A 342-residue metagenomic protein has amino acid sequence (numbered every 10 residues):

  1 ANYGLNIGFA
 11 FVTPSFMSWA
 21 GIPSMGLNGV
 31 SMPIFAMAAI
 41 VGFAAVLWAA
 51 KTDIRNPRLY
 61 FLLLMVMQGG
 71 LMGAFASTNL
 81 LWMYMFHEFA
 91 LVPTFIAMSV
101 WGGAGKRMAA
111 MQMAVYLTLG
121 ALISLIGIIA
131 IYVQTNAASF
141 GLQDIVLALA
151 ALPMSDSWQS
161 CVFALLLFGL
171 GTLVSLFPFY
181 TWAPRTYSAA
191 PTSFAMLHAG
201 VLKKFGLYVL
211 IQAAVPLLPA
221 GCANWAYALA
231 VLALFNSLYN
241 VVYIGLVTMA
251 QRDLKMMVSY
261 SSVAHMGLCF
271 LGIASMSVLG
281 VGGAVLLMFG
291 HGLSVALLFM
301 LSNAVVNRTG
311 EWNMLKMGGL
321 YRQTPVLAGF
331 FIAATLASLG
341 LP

Functional and structural regions predicted by a protein language model:
A1-L62, S139, Q143-A150: Transmembrane helix-loop-helix hairpins at membrane boundaries of multipass inner-membrane proteins
A44-K51, G69-L81, F95-P342: Hydrophobic transmembrane alpha-helices and their helix-loop junctions in integral membrane proteins
L63-Q68: Mid-membrane cores of alpha-helical transmembrane segments in multi-pass membrane proteins, especially transporters
E88: Short phosphate-coordinating micro-motif centered on Lys-Gly-acidic
